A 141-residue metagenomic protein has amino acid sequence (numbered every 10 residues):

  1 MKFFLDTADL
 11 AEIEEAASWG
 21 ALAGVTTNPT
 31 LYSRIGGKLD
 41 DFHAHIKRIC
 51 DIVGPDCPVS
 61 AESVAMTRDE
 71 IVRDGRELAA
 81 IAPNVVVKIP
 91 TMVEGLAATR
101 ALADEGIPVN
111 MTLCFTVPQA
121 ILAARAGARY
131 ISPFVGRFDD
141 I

Functional and structural regions predicted by a protein language model:
F3-L5, D9-I13, W19-L22, T27-D104 (+1 more regions): Active-site beta->alpha loop and helix N-cap motifs at the rims of alpha/beta catalytic domains
D56-P58, A97, D104-E105, V109-I141: Conserved anion-binding
